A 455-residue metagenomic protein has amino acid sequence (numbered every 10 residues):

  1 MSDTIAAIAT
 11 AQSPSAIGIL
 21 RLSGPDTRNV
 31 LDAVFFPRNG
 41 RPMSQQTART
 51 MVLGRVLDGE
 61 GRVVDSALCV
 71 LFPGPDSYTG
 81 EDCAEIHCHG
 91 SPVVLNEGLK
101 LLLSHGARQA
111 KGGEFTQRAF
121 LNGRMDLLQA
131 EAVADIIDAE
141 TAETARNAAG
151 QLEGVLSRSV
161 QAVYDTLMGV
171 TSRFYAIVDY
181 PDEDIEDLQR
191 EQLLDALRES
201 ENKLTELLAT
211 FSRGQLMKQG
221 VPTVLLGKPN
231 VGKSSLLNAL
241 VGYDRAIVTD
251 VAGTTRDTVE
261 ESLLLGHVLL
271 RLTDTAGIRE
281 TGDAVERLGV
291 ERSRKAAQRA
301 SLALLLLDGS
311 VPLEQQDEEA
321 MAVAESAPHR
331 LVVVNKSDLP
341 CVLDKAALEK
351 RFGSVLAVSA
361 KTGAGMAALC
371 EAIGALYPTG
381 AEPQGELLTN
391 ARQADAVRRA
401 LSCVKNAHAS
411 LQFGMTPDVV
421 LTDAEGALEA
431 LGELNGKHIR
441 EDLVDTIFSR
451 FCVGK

Functional and structural regions predicted by a protein language model:
M1-R146, G150, G154, L331-V332: A glycine-rich (often HGG/GG-containing) alpha/beta subdomain
S2-I8, Q12-S15, G54-R55, A142-L264 (+2 more regions): C-terminal-of-GTPase-core extension/linker across diverse P-loop GTPases
V52-D65, C69-P73, G253-T281, R299-L302: Switch I (G2) and immediately adjacent beta-strands of P-loop GTPase domains
H89, L307-S310, K336-S337: Structural motif
R108, L269-R271, S354: Conserved beta-strand segments of alpha/beta enzyme cores
V241, A276-G277, S301, D308 (+1 more regions): Short glycine-/small-residue-rich Rossmann-like dinucleotide-binding loops
L272, L306, V333: Generic enzyme active-site microenvironment
E286-S310: Inter-motif core of Ras-like GTPase G domains
